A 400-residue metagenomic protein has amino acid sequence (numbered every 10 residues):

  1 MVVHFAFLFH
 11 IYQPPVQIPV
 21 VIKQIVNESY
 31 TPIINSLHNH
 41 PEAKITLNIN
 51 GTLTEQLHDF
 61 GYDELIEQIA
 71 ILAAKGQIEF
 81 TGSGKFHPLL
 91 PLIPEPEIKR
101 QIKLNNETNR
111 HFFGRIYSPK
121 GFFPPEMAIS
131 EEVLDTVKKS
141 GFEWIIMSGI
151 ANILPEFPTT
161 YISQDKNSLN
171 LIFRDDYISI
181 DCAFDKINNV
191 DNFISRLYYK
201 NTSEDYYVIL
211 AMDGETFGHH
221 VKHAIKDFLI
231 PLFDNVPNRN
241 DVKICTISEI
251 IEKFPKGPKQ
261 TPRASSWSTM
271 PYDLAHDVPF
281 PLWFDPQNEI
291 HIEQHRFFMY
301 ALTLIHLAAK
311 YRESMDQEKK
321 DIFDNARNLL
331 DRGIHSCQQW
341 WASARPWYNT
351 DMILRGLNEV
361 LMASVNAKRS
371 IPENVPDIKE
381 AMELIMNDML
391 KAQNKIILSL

Functional and structural regions predicted by a protein language model:
V2-T31, H38-H40, D165-L169, D176 (+2 more regions): Active-site and substrate-binding clefts of carbohydrate-active enzymes
V3-P94, R100-Q101, K120-P124, E143-S148: Short, well-structured secondary-structure segments
Q17-V20, Q56-G61, P91-P94, I129-K138 (+5 more regions): A short acidic (Asp/Glu
Y30-L37, I66-A70, K99-N109, L134 (+3 more regions): Generic structural signal for well-ordered alpha-helices, preferentially at hydrophobic/aromatic core positions
E64-G82, N106, K138-F157, Y161-F173: Acidic, His- and aromatic-enriched active-site or binding-groove loops in soluble protein domains that engage sugars
E97-E126, R196-L210: CE4/NodB-like, metal-dependent polysaccharide N-deacetylase domain that modifies extracellular/periplasmic N-acetylated
F123-M127, M147-G149, F173-R174, A211-D213: Short His-Asn-centered micro-motif
P155-Y199: Alpha-amylase-like alpha-glycosidases and glucanotransferases acting on alpha-linked glucans and related
